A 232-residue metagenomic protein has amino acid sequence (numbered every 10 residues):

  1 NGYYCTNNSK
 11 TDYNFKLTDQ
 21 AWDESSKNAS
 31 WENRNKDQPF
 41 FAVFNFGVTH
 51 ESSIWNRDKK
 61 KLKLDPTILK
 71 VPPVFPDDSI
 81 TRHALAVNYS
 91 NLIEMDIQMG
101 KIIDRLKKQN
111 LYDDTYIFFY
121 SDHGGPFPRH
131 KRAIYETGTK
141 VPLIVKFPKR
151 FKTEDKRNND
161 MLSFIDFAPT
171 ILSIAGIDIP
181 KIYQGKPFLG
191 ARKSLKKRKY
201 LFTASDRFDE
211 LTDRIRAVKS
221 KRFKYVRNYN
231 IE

Functional and structural regions predicted by a protein language model:
N1-Y3, N7: Active-site segment of extracytoplasmic enzymes that catalyze sulfate/phosphate-ester chemistry
S9-K10, K16: Conserved active-site-adjacent core of cysteine acyl-enzyme catalytic domains
Y13, E32-A168, L172-I182, S205 (+2 more regions): Active-site-proximal cap/lid insertion segments
L17-S25, R129-R132, A191: Substrate-binding cleft/loops of secretory-pathway carbohydrate-active enzymes
Q20-R34, L201, S205-D206: A Trp-anchored, charged/polar loop motif used as the substrate-binding/catalytic surface of acyl/ester-handling
K186-R192, R198-A204: Polar, glycine-rich mid-to-C-terminal structural blocks that act as macromolecule-binding/assembly scaffolds
T212-I215, S220: Extended ligand-binding clefts on enzyme/binding-domain cores
